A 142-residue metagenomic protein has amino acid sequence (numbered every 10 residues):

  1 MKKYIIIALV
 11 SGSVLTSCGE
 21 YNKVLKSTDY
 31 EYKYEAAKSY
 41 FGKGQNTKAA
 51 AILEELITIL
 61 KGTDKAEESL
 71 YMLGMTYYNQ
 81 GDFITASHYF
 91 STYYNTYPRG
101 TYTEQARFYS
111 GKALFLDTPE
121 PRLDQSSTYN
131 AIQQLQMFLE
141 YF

Functional and structural regions predicted by a protein language model:
K2-I7, V14-F142: Acidic, polar-rich low-complexity tracts and alpha-helical solenoid repeat scaffolds
